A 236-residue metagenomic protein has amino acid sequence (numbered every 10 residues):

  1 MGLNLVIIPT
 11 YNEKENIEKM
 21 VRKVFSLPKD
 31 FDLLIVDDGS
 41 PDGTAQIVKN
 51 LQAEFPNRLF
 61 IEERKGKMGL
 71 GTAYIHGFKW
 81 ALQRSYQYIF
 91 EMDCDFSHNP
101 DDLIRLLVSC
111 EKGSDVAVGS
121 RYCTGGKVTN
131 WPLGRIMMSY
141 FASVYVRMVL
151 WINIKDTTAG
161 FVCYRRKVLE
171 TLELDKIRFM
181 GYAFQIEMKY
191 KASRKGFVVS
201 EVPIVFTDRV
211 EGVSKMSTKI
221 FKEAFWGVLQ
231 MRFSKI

Functional and structural regions predicted by a protein language model:
M1-K23: N-proximal low-complexity "stem/linker" segments adjacent to membrane-targeting elements
M1-N4, K19, V149-I152, L174-I236: Hydrophobic helical membrane-anchoring modules
I8, F31-S40, E62-E63, M92: Short beta-strand/loop segment that forms part of the nucleotide-sugar
E15-K19, D42-L51: Acidic helix N-cap motif at the loop->helix transition within catalytic regions of sugar-transfer enzymes
R22-F31: Short, acidic, metal-binding catalytic loop of nucleotide-sugar glycosyltransferases
V24, G77, D95, R165 (+3 more regions): Residue-level signature of catalytic and energy-coupling elements of molecular machines, predominantly ATP/GTP-dependent
D37-Q46, F96: A conserved acidic beta->alpha catalytic loop
E62-Q83, Y88, P100-Y182, R209-W226: Acceptor/aglycone-binding surface of glycosyltransferases and processive sugar-polymer synthases
